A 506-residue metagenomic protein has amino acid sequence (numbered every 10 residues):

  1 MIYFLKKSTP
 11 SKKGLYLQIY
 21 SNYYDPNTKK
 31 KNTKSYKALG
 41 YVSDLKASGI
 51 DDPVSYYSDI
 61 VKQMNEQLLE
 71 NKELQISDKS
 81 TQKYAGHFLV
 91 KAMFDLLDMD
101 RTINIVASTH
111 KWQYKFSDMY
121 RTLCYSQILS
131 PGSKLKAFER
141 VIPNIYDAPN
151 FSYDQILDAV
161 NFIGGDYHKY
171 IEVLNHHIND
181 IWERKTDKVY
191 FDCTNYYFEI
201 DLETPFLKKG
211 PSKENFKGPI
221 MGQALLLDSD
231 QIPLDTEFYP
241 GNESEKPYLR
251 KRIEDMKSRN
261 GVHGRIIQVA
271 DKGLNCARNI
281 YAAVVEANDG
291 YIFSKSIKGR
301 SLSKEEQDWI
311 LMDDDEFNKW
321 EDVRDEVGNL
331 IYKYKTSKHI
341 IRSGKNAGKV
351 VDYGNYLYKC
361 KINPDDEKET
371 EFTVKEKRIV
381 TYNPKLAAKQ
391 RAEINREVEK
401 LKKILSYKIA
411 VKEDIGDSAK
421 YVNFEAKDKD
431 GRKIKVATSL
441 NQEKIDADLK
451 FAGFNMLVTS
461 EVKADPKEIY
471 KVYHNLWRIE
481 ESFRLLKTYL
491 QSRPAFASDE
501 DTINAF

Functional and structural regions predicted by a protein language model:
M1-D118: Conserved glycine(s) in the ABC-transporter nucleotide-binding domain "signature"
I2-K6, P10-S11, L15-L17, S21 (+2 more regions): Anion-binding and metal-coordination hotspots
